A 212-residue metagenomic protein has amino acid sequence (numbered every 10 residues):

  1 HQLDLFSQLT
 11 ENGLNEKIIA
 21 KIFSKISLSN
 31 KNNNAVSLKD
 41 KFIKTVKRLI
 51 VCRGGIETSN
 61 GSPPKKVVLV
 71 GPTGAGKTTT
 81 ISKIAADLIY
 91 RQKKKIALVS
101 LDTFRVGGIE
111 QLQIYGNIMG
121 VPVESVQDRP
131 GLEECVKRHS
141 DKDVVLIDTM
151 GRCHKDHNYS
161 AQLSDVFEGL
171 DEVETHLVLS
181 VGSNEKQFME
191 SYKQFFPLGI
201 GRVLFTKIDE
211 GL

Functional and structural regions predicted by a protein language model:
H1-I96, S100-T103, I114-Y115, M119-V121 (+1 more regions): Primarily NTPase-proximal linker/entry elements flanking Walker-type ATP/GTP-binding cores
K65-V67, I96, K142-I147, T175: Generic beta-sheet signal
V70-G71, D148-M150: Glycine-rich beta-strand-to-loop/alpha-helix junction loops that act as flexible
L101-T103, T149, K207: Generic detector of well-ordered alpha-helical packing
V106-I109: Conserved Walker A/P-loop ATP-binding site and its immediately adjacent core in helicase/helicase-like ATPase domains
Q111, I118, D128-R138, V144 (+1 more regions): Conserved catalytic-core segment of NTP-binding enzymes
